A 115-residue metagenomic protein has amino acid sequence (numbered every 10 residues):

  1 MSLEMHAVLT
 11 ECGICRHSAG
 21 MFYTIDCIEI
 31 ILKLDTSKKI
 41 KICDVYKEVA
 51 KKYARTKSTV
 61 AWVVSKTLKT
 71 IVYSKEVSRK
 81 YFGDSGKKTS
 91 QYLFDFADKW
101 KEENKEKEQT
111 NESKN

Functional and structural regions predicted by a protein language model:
E4-A19, D26-C27, K33-T110: Basic, alpha-helical nucleic-acid-binding regions used in initiation and control of genome expression
E112-N115: Compositionally biased terminal segments
